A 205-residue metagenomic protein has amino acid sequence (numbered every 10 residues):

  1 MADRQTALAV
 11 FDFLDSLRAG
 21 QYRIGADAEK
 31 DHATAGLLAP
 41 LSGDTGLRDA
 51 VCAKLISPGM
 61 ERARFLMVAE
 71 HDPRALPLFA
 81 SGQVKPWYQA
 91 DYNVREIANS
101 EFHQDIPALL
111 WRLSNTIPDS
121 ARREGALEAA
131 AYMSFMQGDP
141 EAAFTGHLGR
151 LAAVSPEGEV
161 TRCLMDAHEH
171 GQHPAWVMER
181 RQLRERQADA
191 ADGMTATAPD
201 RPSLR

Functional and structural regions predicted by a protein language model:
M1-S203: Charged, compositionally biased boundary regions
